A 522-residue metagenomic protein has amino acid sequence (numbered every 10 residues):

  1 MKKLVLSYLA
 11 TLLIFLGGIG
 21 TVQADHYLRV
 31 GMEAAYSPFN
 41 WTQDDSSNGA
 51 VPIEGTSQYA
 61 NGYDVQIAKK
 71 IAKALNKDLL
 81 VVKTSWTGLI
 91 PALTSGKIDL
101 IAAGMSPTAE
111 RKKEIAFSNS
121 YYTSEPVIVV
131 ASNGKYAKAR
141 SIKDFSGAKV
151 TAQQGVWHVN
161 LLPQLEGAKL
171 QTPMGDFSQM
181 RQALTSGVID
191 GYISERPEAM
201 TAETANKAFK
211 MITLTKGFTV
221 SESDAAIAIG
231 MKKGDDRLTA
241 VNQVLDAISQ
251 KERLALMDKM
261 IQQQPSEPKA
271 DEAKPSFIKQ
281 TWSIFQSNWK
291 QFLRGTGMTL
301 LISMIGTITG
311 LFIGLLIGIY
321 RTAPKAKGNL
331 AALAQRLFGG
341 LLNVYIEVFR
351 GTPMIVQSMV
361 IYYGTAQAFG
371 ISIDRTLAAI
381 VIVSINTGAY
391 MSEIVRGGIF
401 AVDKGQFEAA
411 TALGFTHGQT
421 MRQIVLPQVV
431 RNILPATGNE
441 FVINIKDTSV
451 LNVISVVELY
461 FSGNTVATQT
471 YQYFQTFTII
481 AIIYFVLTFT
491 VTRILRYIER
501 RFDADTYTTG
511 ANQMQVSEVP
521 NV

Functional and structural regions predicted by a protein language model:
D25-M105, K113: Extracytoplasmic small-molecule ligand-binding "clamshell" domains of the periplasmic binding protein/Venus flytrap
A34-A35, Y122-S132, T204-L245, Q262-P275: Periplasmic-binding protein-like
Q43-G55, A68-K77, G155-D176, R181 (+1 more regions): Ligand-binding cleft/hinge of the Venus flytrap
N48-G49, A131-K149: Flexible hinge/capping segments at coil-to-helix
Y63-Q66, L80-P91, A137, Q171-S186: Short helix-initiation/N-cap motifs at beta->coil->alpha
T87-P91, G104-E114, N160-Q164, S178 (+2 more regions): A ligand-binding cleft/hinge motif common to bilobed small-molecule-binding domains
W157-G175, Q243-K279: Ligand-binding clefts/hinges and TM-proximal coupling segments of bilobed small-molecule sensing domains
A273-V522: Transmembrane alpha-helices and adjacent helix-loop boundaries
